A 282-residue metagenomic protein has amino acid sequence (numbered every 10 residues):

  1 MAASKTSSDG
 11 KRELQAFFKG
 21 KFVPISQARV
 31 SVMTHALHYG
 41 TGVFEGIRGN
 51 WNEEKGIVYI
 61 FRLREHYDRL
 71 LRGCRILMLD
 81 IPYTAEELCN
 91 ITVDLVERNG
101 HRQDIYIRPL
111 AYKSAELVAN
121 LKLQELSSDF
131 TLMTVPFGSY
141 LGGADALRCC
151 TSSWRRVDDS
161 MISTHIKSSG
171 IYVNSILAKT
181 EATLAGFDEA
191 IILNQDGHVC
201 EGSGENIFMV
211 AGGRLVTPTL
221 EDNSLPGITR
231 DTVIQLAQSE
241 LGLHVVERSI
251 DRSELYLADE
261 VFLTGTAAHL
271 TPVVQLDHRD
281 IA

Functional and structural regions predicted by a protein language model:
M1-D94, V118-A282: Helix-start/capping segments and mature chain N-termini
L88-Y106, L110-L117: Short, acidic/charged, Gly/Pro-enriched secondary-structure junctions
